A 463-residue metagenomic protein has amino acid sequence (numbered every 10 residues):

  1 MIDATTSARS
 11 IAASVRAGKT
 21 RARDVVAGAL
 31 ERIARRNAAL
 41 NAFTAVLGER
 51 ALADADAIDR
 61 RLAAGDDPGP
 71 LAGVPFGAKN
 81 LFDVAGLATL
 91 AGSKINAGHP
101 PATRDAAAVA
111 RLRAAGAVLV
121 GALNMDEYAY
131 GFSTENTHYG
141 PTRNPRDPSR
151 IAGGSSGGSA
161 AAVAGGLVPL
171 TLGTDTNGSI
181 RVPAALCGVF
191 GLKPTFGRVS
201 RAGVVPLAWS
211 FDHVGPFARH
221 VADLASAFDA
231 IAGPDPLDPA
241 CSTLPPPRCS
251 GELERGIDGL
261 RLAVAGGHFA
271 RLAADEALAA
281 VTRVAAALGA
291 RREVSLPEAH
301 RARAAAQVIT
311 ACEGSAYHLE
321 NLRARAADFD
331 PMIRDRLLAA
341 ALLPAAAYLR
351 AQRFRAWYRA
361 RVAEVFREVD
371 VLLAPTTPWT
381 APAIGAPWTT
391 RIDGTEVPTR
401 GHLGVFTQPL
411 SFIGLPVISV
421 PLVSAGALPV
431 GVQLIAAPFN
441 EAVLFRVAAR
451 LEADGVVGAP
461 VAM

Functional and structural regions predicted by a protein language model:
M1-L52, P460-M463: An N-terminal boundary/leader segment
S10-A13, H318-F412, A462: Serine-dependent amide/ester hydrolase catalytic core
R16, R35, A114, G165-H268 (+8 more regions): Structural helix-boundary/capping segments
A22-A27, D56-D59, A106, A274-S295 (+3 more regions): Acyltransferase
A29, A51, L224, L262 (+4 more regions): Residue-level signal for inorganic ion chemistry
N41-T44, D238-P246, L260-R261, G266-H268 (+2 more regions): Flexible, acidic loop-helix segments that line cofactor/substrate-binding pockets
L71-H213, A265-G267, A374-T395: Short glycine/serine-rich loop/turn segments
L71-K94, G256-A265, V308-R359, A363 (+2 more regions): Short helix-loop capping/hinge segments that flank enzyme active sites or metal/cofactor-binding pockets
